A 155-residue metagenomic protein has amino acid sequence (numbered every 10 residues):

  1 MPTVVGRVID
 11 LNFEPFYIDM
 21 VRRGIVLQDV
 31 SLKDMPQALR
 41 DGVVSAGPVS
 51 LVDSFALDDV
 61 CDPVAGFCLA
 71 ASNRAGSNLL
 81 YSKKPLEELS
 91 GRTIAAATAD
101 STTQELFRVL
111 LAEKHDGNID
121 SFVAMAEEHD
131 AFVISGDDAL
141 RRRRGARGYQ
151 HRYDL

Functional and structural regions predicted by a protein language model:
M1-V5: Extreme N-terminal starter segment of soluble prokaryotic enzymes
R7, D29, A65, A96 (+3 more regions): Structural signal for conserved beta-strand scaffold positions within catalytic alpha/beta enzyme cores
V8-G91, T98-D100: Short, glycine-/small- and polar/acidic-enriched structural segments that line small-molecule recognition paths
F13-G24, T103-S121: Ligand-binding cleft/hinge of the Venus flytrap
L27-R40, D116-I134: Short helix-initiation/N-cap motifs at beta->coil->alpha
L39, C68-L69, F107, I134 (+1 more regions): Structured N-terminal alpha/beta-domain signature that marks small ligand/cofactor-binding or signaling modules
I119-L155: Pocket-lining segment of extracytoplasmic ligand-binding domains
